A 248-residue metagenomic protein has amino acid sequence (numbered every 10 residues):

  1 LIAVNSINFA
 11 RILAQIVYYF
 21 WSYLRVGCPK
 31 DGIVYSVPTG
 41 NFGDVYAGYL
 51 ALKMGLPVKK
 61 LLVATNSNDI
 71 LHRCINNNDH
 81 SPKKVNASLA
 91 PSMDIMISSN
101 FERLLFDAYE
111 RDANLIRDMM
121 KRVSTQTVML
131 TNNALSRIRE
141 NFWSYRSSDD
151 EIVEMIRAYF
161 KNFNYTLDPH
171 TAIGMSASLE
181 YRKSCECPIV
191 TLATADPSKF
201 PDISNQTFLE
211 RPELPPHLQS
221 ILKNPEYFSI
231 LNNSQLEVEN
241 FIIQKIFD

Functional and structural regions predicted by a protein language model:
L1-D248: PLP-dependent amino-acid enzyme catalytic core
